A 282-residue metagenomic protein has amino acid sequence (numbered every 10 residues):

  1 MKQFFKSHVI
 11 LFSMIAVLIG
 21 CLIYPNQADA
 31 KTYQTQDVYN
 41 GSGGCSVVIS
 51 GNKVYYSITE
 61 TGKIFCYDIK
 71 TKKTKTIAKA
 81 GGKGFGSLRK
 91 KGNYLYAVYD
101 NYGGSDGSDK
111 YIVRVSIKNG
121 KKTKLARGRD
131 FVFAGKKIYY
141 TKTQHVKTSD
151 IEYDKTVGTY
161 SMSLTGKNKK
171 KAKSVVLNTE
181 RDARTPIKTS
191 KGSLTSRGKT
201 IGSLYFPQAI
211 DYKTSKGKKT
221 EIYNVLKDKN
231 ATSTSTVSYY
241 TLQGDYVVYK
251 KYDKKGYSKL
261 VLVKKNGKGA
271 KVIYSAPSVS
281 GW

Functional and structural regions predicted by a protein language model:
M1-F12: Bacterial N-terminal signal peptides that target proteins for export
I19-Y33: Sec-dependent signal peptide cleavage junction
A30-Y39, G62-K79, S105-A126, I151-L177 (+2 more regions): Surface-exposed loop/turn elements that mediate protein-protein interactions on large endomembrane-trafficking
Q36-G62: Beta-strand-rich domains and repeat architectures in extracellular enzymes and scaffolds, especially beta-propellers
G41-I49, G82-K91, A126-K136, L177-S190 (+2 more regions): Repeated scaffold domains used in trafficking and secretory/extracellular systems, primarily beta-propellers
I49, V54-Y56, I64-C66, I77 (+11 more regions): Fold-core signature of tandem repeat domains
Y55-S57, Y96-Y99, Y139-T141, T195-R197 (+2 more regions): Residue position within the beta-strands of beta-propeller blades
N101-D106, T143-D154, G198-S203, Y252: Short, conserved, GDST-rich strand-edge loop motifs in beta-rich repeat architectures
